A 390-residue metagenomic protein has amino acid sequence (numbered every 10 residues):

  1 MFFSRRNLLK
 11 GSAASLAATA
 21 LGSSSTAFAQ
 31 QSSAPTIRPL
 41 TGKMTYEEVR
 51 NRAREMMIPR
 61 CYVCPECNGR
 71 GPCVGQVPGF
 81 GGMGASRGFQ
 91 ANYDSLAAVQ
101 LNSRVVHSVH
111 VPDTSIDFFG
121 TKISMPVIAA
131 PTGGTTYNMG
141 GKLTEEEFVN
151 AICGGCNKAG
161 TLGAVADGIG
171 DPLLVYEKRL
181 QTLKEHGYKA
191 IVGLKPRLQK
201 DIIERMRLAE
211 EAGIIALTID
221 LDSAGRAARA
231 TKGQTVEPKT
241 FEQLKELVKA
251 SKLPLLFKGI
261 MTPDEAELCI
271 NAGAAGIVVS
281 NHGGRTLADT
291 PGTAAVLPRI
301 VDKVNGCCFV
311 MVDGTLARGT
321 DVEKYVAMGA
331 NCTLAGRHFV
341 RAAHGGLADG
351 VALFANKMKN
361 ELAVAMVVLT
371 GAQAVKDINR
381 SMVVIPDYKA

Functional and structural regions predicted by a protein language model:
F2, N7-A29: N-terminal export signals
T36-S124, I378, D387-K389: An N-cap/entry alpha-helix motif that binds or orients negatively charged groups
S86-P172, R179: N-terminal functional module of multi-domain proteins
V127-A130, G163-V165, A190-L194, L217 (+4 more regions): Hydrophobic faces of well-ordered beta-strands that scaffold small-molecule active sites in alpha/beta enzyme cores
A129, C156, I219, I277 (+2 more regions): Conserved, mostly hydrophobic/aromatic
G133-L143, G193-Q199, L256-G259: Active-site mouth loops of central-metabolism enzymes
Q199-V310, M328-A330: Alpha/beta enzyme core
T293-R299, A343-A363: C-terminal helical cap(s) of enzyme catalytic domains, especially alpha/beta-barrels
